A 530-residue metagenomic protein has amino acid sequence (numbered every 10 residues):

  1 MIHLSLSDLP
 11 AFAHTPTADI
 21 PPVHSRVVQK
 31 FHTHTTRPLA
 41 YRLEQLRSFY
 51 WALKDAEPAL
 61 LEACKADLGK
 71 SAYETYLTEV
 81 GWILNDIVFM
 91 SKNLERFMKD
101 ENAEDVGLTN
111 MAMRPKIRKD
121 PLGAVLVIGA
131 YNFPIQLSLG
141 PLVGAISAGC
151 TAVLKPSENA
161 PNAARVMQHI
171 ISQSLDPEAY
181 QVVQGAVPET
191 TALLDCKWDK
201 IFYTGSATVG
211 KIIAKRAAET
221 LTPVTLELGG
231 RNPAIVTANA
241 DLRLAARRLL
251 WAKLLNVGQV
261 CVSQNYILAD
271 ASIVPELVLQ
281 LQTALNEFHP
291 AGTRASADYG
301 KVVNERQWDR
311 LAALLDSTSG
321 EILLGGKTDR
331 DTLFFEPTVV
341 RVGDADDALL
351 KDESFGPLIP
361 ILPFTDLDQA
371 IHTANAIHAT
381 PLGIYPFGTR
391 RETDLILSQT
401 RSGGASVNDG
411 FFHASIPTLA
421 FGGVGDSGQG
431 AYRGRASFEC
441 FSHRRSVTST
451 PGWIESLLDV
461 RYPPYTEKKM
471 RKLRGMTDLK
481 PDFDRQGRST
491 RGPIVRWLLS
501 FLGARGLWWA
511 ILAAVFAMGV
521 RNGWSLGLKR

Functional and structural regions predicted by a protein language model:
M1-K116, G492-F501, M518-L526: N-terminal Rossmann-like NAD(P)+-binding subdomain of aldehyde/semialdehyde dehydrogenases
P10-H14, L175, T208-D344, V407: ALDH superfamily catalytic-core signature
Q29-T35, V127, I235-V236, Y266-A269 (+4 more regions): Short, well-ordered beta-strand elements within core beta-sheets of diverse protein domains
P38-Y41, F334-R530: Conserved C-terminal structural/oligomerization subdomain of aldehyde/semialdehyde dehydrogenase
R42, I87, G149, Y180 (+7 more regions): Residue-level signal for inorganic ion chemistry
Y50-L53, E57, L68, S91-M98 (+11 more regions): Structural signal for hydrophobic packing residues in well-ordered secondary-structure cores of soluble enzyme domains
V106-L244, R491-V495, W509-G523: Rossmann-like NAD(P) dinucleotide-binding subdomain of oxidoreductase/dehydrogenase enzymes
Q184, G205, L324-G326, G388: Short loop/edge segments at beta-strand edges and connector loops that shape dinucleotide/nucleotide cofactor-binding
